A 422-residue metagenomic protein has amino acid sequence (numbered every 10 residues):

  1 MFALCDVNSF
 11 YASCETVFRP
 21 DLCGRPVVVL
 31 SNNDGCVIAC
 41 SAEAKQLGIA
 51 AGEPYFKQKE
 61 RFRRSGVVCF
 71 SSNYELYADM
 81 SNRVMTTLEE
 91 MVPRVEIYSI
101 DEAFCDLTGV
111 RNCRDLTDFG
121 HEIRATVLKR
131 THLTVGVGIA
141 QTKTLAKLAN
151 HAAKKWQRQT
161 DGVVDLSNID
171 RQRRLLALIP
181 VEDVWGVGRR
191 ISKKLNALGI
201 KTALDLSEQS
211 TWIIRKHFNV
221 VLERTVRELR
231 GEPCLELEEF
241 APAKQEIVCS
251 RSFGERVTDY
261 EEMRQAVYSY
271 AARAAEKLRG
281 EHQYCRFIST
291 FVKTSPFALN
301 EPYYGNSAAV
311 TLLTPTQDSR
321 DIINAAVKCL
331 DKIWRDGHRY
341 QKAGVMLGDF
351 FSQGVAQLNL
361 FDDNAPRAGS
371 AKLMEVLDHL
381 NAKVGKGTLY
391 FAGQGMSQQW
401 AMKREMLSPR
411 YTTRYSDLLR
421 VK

Functional and structural regions predicted by a protein language model:
M1-R227, E236, A365-K422: Gly/Gly-Pro- and Ser/Thr-rich, intrinsically disordered tail segments characteristic of DNA damage-repair and tolerance
F10, N33-C36, S295-A298, F350-G354: Short, charged/polar surface micro-motifs in flexible loops or helix N-caps
C23-R25, L133, Y284-I288, N306-A308 (+2 more regions): A generic structural signal for short beta-strands and their flanking turns/coil linkers
Y98-E102, A140-K143, Q283-F287, H338-K342: Short Gly/Ser/Thr- and Asp/Glu-enriched loop/turn motifs at secondary-structure junctions
A103-G109, S307-L313, A356-D362: Short, hydrophobic beta-strand segments
N112-R114, L299, S352-L358: Short, charged/polar, Gly/Pro-enriched secondary-structure boundary elements
D183, I191-R339: DNA-contacting surface of Y-family translesion DNA polymerases
V327-K383: C-terminal hydrophobic structural anchor segments that stabilize assembly/packing rather than catalytic chemistry
